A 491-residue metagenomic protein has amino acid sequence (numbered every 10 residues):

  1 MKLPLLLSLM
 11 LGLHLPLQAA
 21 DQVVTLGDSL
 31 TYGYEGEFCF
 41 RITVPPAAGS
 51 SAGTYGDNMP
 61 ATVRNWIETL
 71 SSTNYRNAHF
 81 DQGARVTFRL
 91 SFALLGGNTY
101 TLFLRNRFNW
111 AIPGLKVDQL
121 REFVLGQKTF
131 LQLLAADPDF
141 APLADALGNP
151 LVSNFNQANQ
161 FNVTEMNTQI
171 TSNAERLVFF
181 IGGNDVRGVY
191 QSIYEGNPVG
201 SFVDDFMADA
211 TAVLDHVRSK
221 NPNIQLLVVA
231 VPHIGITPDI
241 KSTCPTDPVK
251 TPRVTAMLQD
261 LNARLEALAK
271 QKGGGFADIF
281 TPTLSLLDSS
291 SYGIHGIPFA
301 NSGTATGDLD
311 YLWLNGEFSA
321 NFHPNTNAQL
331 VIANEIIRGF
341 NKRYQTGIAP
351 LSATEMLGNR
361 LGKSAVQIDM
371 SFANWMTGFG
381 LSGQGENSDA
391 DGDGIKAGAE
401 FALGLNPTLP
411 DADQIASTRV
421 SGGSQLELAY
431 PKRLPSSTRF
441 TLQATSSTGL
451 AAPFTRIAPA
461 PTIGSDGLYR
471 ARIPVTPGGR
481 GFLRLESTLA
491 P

Functional and structural regions predicted by a protein language model:
P4-H14: Bacterial N-terminal signal peptides
L17-D21: Boundary at the C-terminal end of the N-terminal hydrophobic targeting segment
Q22-F38, P113-V117, V186, S447: Catalytic nucleophile-elbow at a beta strand-turn-alpha helix junction centered on a G-D-S/GDSL motif, marking
T31, E35, E68-R76, L115 (+8 more regions): Sec-exported extracytoplasmic/periplasmic mature domains
C39-A208, S352-A365: Conserved SGNH/GDSL esterase-like catalytic core that processes O-acyl groups on lipids and polysaccharides
K128-T326, L330, I337-N341: Alpha-helical cap/lid subdomain in secreted, periplasmic, or secretory-pathway luminal O-acyl-processing enzymes
A328-S371, L489: A recurrent domain-boundary module in secreted/ectodomain proteins
Q367-P491: Short, composition-biased motifs enriched in small/polar/acidic residues
